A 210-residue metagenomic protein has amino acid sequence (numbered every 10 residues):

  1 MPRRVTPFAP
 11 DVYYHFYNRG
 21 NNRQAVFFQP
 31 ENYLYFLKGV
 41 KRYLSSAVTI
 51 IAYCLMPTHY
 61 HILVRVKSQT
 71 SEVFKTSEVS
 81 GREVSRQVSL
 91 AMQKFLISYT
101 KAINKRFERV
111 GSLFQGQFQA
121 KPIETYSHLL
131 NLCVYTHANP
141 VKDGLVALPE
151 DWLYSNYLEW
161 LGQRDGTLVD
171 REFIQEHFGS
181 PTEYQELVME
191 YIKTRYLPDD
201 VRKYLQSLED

Functional and structural regions predicted by a protein language model:
M1-V12, N18-A52, M56, V66-D210: Short Pro-Cys-Gly-centered "Cys-loop" motif that presents a nucleophilic cysteine in a tight turn
